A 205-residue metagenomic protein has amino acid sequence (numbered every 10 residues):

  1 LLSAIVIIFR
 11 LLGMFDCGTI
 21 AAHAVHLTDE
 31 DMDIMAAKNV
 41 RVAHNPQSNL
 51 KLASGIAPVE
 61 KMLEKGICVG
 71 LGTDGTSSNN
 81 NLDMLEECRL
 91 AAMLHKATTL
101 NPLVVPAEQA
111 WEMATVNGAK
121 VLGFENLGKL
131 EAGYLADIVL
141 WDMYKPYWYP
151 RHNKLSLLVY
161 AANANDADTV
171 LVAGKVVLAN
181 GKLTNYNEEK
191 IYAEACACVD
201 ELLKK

Functional and structural regions predicted by a protein language model:
L1-N81: Active-site core of metal-dependent hydrolases
I5, P46-S48, N101, N126 (+2 more regions): Glycine-rich, flexible loop/turn motifs
L12-M14, G18, E60-K145, A161-N163: His/Asp/Glu-enriched, well-ordered alpha-helical/loop segment that forms or immediately abuts the divalent-metal
A24-V25, K96, Y144, K175: Flexible loop residues that form catalytic and substrate-binding hotspots at small-molecule/glycan-binding clefts
E30, A53, N79-N81, L94 (+3 more regions): Active-site-proximal flexible loops/turns
D33-I34, M84, H152-N153: Short amphipathic alpha-helical segments
E112-K205: Active-site microenvironment of metallo-dependent hydrolases
